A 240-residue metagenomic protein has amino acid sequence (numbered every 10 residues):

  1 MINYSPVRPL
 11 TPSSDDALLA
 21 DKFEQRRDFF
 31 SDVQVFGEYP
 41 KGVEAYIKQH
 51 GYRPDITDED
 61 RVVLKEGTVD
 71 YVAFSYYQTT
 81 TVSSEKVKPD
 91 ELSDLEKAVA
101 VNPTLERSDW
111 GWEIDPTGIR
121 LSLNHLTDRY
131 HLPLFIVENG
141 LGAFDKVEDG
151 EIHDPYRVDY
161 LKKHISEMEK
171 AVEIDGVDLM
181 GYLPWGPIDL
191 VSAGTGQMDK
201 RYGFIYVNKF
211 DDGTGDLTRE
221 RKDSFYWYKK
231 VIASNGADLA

Functional and structural regions predicted by a protein language model:
M1-A240: Active-site region of glycoside hydrolase catalytic domains
